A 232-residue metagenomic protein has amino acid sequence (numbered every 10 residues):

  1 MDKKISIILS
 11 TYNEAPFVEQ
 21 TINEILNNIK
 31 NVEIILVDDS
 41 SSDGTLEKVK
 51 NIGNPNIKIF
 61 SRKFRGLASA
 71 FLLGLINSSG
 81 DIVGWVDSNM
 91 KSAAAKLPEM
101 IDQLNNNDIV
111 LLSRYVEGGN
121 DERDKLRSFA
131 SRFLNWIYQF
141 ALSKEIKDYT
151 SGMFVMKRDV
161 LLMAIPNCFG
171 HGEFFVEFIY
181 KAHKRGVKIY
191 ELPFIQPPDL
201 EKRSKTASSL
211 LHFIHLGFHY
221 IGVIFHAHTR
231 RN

Functional and structural regions predicted by a protein language model:
M1-I5, P16, Q20, A141-K144 (+1 more regions): Hydrophobic helical membrane-anchoring modules
N13-N27: Short, well-formed alpha-helical segments that are part of the catalytic scaffolds of diverse glycosyltransferases
E14-F17, S41, L67, A93: Donor nucleotide-sugar binding loop of glycosyltransferases
P16-Q20, D43-N51: Acidic helix N-cap motif at the loop->helix transition within catalytic regions of sugar-transfer enzymes
V32-I35, L46-N77: Conserved donor nucleotide-binding strand/loop of the catalytic core
D38-E47, M90: A conserved acidic beta->alpha catalytic loop
R62-N77, I82, A95-G172, P198-I221: Acceptor/aglycone-binding surface of glycosyltransferases and processive sugar-polymer synthases
